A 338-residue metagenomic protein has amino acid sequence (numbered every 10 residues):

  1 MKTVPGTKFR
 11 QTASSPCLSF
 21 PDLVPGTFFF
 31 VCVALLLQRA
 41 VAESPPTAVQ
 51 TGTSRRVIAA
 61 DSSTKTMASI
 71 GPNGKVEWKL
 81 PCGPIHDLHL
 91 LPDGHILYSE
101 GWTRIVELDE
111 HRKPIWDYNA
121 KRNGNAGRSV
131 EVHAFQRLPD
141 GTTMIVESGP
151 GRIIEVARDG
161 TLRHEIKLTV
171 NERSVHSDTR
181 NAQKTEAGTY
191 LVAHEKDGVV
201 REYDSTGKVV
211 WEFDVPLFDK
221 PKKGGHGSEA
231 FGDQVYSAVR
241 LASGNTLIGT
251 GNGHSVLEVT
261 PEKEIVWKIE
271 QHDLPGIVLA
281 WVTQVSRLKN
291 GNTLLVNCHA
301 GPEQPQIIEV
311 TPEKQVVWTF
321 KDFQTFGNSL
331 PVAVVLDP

Functional and structural regions predicted by a protein language model:
K2-G6, Q11, G26: Charged/polar low-complexity intrinsically disordered segments
P5, L35-L36, A40, N181: Short, low-complexity interaction segments enriched in Ser/Thr/Pro/Gly
R10, L18-L23: Short hydrophobic targeting helices and cationic amphipathic motifs that mediate membrane/organellar targeting
R10-S15, A40: Compositionally biased, low-complexity segments
P16-L18, V49-Q50: Low-complexity, intrinsically disordered short segments enriched for Gly/Pro and polybasic residues
D22-R39: Bacterial N-terminal signal peptides
E43-P338: Histidine-/acidic-rich catalytic cores in large beta-rich domains
